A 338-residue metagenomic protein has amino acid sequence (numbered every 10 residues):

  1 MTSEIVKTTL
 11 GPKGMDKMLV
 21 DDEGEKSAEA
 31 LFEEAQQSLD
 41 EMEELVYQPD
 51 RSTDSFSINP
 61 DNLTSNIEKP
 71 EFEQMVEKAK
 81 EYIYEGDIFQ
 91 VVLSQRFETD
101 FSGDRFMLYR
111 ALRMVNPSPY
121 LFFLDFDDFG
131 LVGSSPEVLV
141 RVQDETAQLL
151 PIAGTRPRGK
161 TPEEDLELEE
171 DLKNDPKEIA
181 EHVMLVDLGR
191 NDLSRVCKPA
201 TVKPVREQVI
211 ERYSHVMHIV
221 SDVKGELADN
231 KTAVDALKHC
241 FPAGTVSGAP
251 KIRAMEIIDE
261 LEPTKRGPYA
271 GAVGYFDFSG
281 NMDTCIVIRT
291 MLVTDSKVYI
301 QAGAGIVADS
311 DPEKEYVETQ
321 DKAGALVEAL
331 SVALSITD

Functional and structural regions predicted by a protein language model:
M1-D22, K26, Q37: N-terminal glycine-/lysine-enriched basic segments
E23-D338: Extended alpha-helical targeting/anchoring segments, especially N-terminal organellar/secretory targeting helices
